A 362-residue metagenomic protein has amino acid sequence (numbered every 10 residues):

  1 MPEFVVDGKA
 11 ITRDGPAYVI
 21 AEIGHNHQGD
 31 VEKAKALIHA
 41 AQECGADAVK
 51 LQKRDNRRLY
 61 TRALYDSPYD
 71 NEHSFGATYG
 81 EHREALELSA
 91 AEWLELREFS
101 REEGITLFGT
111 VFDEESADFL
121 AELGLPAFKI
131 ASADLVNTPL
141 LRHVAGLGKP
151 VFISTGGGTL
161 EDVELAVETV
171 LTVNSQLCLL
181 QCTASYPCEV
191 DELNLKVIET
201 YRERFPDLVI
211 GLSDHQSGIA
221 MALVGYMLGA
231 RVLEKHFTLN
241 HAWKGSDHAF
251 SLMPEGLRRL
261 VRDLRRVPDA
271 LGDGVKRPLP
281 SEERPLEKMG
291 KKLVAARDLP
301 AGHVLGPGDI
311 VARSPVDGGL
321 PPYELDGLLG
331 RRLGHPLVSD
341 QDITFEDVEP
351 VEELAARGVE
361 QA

Functional and structural regions predicted by a protein language model:
M1-A362: Catalytic cores and adjacent flexible loops of soluble metabolic enzymes that perform enolate/carbanion chemistry on
